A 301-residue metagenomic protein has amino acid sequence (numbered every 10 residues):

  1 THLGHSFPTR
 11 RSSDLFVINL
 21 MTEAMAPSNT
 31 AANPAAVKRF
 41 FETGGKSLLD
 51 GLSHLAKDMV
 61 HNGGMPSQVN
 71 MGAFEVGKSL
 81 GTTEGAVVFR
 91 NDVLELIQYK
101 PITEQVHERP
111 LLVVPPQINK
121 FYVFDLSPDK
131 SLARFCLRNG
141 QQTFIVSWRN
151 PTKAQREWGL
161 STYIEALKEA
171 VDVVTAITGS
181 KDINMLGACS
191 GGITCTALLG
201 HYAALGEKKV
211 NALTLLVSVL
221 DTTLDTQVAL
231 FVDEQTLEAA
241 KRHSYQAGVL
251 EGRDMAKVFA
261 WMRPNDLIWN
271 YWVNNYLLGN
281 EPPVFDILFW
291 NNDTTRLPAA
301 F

Functional and structural regions predicted by a protein language model:
T1-S12: Short, small-residue-biased leader/transition segments that mark boundaries at the very start of proteins
R10-E42, A176, S180, T194 (+1 more regions): Alpha/beta-hydrolase-fold enzymes
N29-G72: A charged, amphipathic alpha-helical module
H54, D58-T152: Short, surface-exposed "cap/lid" segments of acyl-processing enzymes
T82, A86, Y122, L126 (+6 more regions): Hydrophobic alpha-helical scaffolding
K100, P115-P116, S147-N150, G187-S190 (+2 more regions): Active-site proximal loops enriched in glycine and acidic residues that flank catalytic Cys/His/Asp and coordinate
Q155-T178: Alpha/beta-hydrolase active-site loop
V174-S190: Alpha/beta-hydrolase fold nucleophile elbow
